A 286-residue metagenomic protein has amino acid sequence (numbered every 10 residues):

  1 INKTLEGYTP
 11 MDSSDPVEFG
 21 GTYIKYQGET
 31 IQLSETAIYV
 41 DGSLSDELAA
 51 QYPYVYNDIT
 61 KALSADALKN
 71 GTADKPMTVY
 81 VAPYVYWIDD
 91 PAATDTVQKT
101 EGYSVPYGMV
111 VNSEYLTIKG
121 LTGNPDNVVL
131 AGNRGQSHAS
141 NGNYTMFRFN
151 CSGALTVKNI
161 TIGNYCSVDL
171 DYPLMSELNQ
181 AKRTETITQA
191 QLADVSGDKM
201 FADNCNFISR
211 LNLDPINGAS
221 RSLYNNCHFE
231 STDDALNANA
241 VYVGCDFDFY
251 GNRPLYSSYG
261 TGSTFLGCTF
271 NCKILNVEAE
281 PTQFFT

Functional and structural regions predicted by a protein language model:
N2-T286: Sequence-level preference for short, compositionally simple segments enriched in small aliphatic or small polar residues
